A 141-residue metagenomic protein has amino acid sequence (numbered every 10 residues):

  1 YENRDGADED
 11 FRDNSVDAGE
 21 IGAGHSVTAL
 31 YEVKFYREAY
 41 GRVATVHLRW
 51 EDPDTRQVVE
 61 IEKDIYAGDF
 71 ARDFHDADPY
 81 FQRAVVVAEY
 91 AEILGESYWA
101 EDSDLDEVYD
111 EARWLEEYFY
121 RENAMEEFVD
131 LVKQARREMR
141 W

Functional and structural regions predicted by a protein language model:
Y1-A29, V33-W141: Long, acidic serine/threonine- and proline-rich intrinsically disordered regions
